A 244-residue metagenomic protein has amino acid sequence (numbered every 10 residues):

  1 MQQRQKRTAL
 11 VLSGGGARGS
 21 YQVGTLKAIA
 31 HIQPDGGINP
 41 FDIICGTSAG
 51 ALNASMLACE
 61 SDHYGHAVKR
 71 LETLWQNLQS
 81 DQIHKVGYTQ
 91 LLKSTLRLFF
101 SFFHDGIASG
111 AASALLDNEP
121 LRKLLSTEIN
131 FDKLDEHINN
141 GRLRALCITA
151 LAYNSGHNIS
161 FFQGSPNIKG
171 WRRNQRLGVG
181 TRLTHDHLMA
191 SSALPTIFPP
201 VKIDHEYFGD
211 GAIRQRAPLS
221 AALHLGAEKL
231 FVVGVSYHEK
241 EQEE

Functional and structural regions predicted by a protein language model:
M1-Q2, P34-G36, K133-N140: Surface-exposed acidic, glycine-flexible loop patches that form ligand/cofactor-binding and adhesion interfaces
Q3-V11, G16-S113, E119, L125 (+4 more regions): Patatin-like phospholipase
H31-D35, F131, H224: Secondary-structure boundary motif
L78-K85, D132, S192-F198, Y237: Short secondary-structure junctions and interdomain/linker hinges
A112-A150, I159: Active-site periphery "cap/insert" segments of enzyme catalytic domains
G141-E244: Active-site gating loop/helix substructures
